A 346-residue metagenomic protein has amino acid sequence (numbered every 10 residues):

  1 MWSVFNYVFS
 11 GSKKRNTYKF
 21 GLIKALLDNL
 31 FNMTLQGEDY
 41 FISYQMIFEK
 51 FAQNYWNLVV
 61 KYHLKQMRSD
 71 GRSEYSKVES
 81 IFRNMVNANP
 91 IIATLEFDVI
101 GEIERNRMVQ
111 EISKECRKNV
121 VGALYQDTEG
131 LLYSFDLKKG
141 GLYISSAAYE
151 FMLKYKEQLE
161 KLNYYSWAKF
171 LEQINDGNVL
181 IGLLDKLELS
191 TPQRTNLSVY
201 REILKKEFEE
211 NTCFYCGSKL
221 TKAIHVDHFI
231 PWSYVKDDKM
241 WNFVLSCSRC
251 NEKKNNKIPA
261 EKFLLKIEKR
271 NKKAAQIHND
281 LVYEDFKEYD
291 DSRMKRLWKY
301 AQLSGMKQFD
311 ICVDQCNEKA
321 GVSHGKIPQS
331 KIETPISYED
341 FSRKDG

Functional and structural regions predicted by a protein language model:
M1-L197, K262-K273, H278: Mixed-charge, low-complexity interaction segments
S10-T17, E207, Y234-D238: Short, solvent-exposed segments of well-ordered alpha helices
T17, N29, L35, N57 (+2 more regions): C-terminal, charged low-complexity interaction regions
K19, K205-N211, K239-F243: Short metal-coordination and nucleic-acid-contact micro-motifs, chiefly zinc-binding Cys/His arrays
L27, F31-T34, W56, K205 (+5 more regions): Hydrophobic/aromatic-lined pockets within catalytic cores
S190-R201, V226-W232: Short Cys/His-rich Zn2+-coordinating modules
F214-L245, K254-K269: Histidine-centered nuclease catalytic patch
C250-Q315: C-terminal hydrophobic structural anchor segments that stabilize assembly/packing rather than catalytic chemistry
